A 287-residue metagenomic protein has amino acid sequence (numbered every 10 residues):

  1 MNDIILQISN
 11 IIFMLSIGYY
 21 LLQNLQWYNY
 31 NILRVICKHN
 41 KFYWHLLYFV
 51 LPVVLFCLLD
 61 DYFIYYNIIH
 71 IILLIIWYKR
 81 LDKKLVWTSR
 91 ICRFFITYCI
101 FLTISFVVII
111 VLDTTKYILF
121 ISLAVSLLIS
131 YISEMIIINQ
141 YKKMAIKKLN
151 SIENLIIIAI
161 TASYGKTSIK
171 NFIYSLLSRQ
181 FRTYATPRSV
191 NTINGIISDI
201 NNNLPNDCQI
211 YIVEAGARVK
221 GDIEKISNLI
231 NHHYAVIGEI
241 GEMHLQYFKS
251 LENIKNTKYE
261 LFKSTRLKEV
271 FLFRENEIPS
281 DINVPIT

Functional and structural regions predicted by a protein language model:
D3-E269, R274, P279: Phosphate-binding loop of NTP-binding sites
E252, I282-T287: Adenine nucleotide phosphate-binding catalytic loops in nucleotide-utilizing enzymes
